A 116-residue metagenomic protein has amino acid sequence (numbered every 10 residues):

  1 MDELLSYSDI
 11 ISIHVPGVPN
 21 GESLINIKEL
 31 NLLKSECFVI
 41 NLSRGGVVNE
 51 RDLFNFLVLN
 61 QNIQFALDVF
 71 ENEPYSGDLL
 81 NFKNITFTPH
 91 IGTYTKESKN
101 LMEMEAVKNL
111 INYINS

Functional and structural regions predicted by a protein language model:
M1-D78: Rossmann-like adenosine-cofactor binding region
N72-S116: C-terminal helix-to-coil terminal segments
